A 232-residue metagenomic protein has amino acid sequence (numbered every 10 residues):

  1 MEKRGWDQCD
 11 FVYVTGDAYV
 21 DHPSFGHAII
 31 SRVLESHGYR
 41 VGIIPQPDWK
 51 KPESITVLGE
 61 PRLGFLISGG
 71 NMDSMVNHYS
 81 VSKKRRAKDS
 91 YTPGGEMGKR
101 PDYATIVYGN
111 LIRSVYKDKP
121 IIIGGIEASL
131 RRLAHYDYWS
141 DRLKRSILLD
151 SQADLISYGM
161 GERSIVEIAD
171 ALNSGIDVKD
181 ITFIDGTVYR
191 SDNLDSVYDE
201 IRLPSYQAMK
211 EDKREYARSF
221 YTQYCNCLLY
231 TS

Functional and structural regions predicted by a protein language model:
C9-T15, H22-G59: Nucleic acid-processing catalytic cores of prokaryotic defense/repair systems
M75-P101: A solvent-exposed, charged loop/short amphipathic helix patch at secondary-structure junctions
Y108-K117: Surface-exposed amphipathic alpha-helices with a cationic face
Y116-G125: Short beta-strand/loop segments at the ligand-binding rim of alpha/beta enzyme cores
G125, L133-L148: Short, glycine/polar-rich helix-capping loops at beta-to-alpha or helix-loop-helix junctions that flank or form
D154: Conserved, mostly hydrophobic/aromatic
M160-N173: Two-component system phosphotransfer/interaction surface
Y230-T231: Conserved small/polar residues in nucleotide/adenosyl-binding loops
